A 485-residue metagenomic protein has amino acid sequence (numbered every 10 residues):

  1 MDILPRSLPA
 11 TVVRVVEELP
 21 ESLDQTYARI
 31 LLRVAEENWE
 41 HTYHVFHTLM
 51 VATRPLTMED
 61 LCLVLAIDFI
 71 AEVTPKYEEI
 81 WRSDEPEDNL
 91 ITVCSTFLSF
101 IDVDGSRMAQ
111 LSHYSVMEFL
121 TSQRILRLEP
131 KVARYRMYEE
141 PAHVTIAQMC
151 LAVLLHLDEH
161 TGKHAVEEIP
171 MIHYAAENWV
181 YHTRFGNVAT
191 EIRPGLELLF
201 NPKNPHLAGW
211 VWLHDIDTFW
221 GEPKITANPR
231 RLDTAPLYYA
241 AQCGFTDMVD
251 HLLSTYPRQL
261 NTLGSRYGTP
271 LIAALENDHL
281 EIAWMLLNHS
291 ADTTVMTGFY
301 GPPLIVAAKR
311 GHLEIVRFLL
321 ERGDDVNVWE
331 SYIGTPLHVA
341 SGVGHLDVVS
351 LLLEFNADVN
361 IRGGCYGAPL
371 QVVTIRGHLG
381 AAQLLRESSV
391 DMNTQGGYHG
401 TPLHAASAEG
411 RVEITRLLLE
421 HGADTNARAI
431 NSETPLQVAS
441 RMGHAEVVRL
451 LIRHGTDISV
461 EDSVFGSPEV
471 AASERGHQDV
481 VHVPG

Functional and structural regions predicted by a protein language model:
M1-S265, A273-W284, R310: Leucine/isoleucine-rich amphipathic helices and adjacent mixed helix/strand linkers that form non-membrane
A227-L237, T262-P270, M296-P303, W329-P336 (+4 more regions): Ankyrin-repeat boundary/"N-cap" motif
D247-M248, E281-I282, E314-I315, D347-V348 (+4 more regions): Conserved ankyrin/ankyrin-like repeat signature
H251-Q259, W284-D292, R317-D325, S350-D358 (+4 more regions): Ankyrin repeat domain, specifically the short helix-to-loop turn at the C-terminus of the second helix of each repeat
L313, E330, L346, N356 (+2 more regions): Thr-biased low-complexity repeat/linker tracts and other Thr-enriched repetitive architectures
I452, I458-G485: Leucine-rich solenoid repeat scaffolds
